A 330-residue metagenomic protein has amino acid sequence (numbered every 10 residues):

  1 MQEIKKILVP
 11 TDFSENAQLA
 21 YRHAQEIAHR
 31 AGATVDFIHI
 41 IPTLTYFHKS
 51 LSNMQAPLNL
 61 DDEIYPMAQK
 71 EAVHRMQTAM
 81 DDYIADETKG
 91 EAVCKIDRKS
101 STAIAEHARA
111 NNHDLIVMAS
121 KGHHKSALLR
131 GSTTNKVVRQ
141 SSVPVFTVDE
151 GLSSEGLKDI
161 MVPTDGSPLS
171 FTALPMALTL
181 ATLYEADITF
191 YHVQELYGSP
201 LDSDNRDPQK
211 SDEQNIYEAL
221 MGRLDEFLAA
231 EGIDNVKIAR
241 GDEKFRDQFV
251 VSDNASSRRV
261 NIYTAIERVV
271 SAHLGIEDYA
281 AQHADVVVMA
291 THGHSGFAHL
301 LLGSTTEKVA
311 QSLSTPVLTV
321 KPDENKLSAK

Functional and structural regions predicted by a protein language model:
M1-E3, N16, P42-T45, K70 (+4 more regions): Structural beta-alpha unit
M1-N59, E87, D159-Y217, D225 (+3 more regions): Small/aliphatic-rich secondary-structure junction motif
I40, K121, E150-L152, V193 (+2 more regions): Short, ordered loop/turn segments at secondary-structure junctions
D62-T78, Q214-D225: Short, surface-exposed alpha-helical segments at coil->helix boundaries
V117-S120, P144-E150, V317-K321: Short beta-strand elements of ligand-binding domains
M118-K136, R268-L274, M289-S312, K326-L327: Glycine-rich, Arg-bearing micro-motifs that act as flexible, cationic patches
S132-L152: Short, structured interface segments
